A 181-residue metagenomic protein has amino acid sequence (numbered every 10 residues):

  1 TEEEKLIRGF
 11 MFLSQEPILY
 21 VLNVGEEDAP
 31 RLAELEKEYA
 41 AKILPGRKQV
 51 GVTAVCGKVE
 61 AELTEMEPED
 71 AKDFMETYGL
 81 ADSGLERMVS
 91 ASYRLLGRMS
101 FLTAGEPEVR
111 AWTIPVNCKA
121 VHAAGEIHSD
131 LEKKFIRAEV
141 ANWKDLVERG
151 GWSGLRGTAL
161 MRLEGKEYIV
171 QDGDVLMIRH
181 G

Functional and structural regions predicted by a protein language model:
T1-D172, L176-G181: C-terminal-of-GTPase-core extension/linker across diverse P-loop GTPases
